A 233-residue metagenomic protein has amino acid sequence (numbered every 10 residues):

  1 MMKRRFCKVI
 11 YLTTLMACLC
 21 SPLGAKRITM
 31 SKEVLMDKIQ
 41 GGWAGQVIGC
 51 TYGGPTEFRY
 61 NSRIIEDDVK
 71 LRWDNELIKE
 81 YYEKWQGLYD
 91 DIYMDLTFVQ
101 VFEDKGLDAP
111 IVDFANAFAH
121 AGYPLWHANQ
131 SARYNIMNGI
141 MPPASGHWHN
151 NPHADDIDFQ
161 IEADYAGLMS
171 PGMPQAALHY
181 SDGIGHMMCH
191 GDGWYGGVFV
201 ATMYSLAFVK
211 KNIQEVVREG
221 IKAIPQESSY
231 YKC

Functional and structural regions predicted by a protein language model:
M2-Y11: Bacterial N-terminal signal peptides that target proteins for export
R4, L15, G24-A25: Low-complexity, Gly/Pro
F6-C7, C20-P22, G45: Low-complexity, intrinsically disordered short peptide segments enriched in small/polar/basic residues
Y11-C20: Bacterial N-terminal signal peptides
A25-C233: Structured, active/binding-site neighborhoods that engage oxygen-rich ligands
